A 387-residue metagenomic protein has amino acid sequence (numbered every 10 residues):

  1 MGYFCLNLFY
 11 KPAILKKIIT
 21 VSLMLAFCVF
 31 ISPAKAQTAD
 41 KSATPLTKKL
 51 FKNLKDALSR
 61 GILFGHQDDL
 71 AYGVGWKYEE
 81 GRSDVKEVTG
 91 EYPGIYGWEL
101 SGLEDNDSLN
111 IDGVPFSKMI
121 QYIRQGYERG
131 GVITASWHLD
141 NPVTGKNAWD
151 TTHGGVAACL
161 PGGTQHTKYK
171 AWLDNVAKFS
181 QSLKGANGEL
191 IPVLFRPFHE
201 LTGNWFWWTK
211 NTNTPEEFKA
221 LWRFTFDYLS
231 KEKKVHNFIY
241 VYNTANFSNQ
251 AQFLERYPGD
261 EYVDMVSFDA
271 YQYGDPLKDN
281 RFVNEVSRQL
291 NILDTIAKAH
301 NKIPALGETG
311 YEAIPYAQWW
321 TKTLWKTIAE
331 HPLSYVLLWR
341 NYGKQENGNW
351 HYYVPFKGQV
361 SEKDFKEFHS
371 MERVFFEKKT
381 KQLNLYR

Functional and structural regions predicted by a protein language model:
M1-Q37: Bacterial Sec-dependent N-terminal signal peptides
Q37-I95, N110-D112, K379-R387: N-terminal module-boundary/linker segments of secreted carbohydrate-active enzymes
K49, W76-V85, S117-I120, K178-F179 (+3 more regions): Alpha-helical scaffolding within the catalytic cores of extracellular/periplasmic polymer-degrading hydrolases
I62-H66, P93-L100, V132-W137, V193-P197 (+4 more regions): Structural recognition of the beta-strand scaffold that forms the well-ordered cores of secreted hydrolase catalytic
I62-Q67, K302-R387: Substrate-binding cleft of secreted/luminal carbohydrate-active enzymes
H66, R196-P197, W222-A251, K302-I314: Aromatic-lined carbohydrate-recognition surfaces of secreted/lumenal glycan-active proteins
W98, F253-V283, W339-N341: Aromatic- and acid-rich polysaccharide-binding/catalytic face of secreted or lumenal carbohydrate-active enzymes
S101, D105-D227, V235: Substrate-binding cleft of extracellular glycoside hydrolase catalytic domains
